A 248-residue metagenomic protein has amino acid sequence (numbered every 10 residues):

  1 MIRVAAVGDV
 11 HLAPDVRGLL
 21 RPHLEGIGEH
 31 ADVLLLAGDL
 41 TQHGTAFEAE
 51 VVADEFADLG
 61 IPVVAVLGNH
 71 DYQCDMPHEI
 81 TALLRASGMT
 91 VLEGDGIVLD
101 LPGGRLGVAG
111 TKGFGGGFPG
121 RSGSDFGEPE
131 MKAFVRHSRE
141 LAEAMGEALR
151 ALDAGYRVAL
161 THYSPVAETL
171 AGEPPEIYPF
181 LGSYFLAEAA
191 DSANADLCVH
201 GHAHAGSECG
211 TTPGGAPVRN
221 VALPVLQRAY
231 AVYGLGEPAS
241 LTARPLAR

Functional and structural regions predicted by a protein language model:
M1, L99-P102, A171, Y178 (+2 more regions): Binuclear metal-dependent phosphoesterase catalytic core
M1-I61, Y72-D75, M131, V135: N-terminal active-site segment of His-dependent metallophosphoesterases
I2-H11, R105-F114, V158-H162, P217-A222: Active-site-proximal beta-strand elements of phosphoester/diester hydrolases
A6-G8, L34-D39, V63-N69, T90-D95 (+3 more regions): Active-site neighborhood of phospho(di)ester-bond hydrolases with catalytic His/Asp-centered motifs
H11-D15, T41-A46, H70-P77, V98-L101 (+5 more regions): Active-site environment of divalent metal-dependent phosphoester hydrolases
R21-P22, F47-A53, E79-L83, E176-L186: Charged helix-capping and loop-helix junction motifs
G104-A154, P179-Y184, L241-A247: Binuclear metal-dependent hydrolase catalytic cores centered on His/Asp/Glu-rich metal-binding motifs
G123-D125, P129, L152-N194: Active-site-proximal segments of metal-dependent phosphoesterases and phosphodiesterases across multiple
